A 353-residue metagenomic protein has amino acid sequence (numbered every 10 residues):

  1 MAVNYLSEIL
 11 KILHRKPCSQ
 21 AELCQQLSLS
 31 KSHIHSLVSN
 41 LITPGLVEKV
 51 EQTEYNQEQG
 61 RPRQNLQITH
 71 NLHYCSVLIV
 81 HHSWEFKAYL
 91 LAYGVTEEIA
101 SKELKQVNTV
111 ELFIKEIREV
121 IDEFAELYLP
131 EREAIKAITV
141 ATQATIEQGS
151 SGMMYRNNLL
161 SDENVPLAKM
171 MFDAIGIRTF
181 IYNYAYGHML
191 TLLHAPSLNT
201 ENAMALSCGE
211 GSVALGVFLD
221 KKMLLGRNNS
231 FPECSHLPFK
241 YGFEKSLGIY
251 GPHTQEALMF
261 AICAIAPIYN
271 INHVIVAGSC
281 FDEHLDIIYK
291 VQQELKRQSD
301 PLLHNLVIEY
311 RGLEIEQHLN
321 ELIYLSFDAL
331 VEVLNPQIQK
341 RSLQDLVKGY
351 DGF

Functional and structural regions predicted by a protein language model:
M1-V50, Y55-I99, T109-E126, P130 (+1 more regions): ATP-binding/phosphotransfer module of carbohydrate and carboxylate kinases, centering on a glycine-rich
L23, I99-T191, A195, D286-Q298: Glycine-rich phosphate-binding loop and adjoining helix at the ATP-binding site of ATP-dependent phosphoryl-transfer
L29, I135, L198-E201, I271: Short, high-confidence coil segments that cap the C-terminus of an alpha-helix and link into the following beta-strand
Q59-R61, E133, N199, C208: Short coil/turn motifs at beta-sheet boundaries
N65, Y74-I79, I135-T139, A203-S207 (+1 more regions): Short glycine-aspartate micro-motif
S101, M170-A266, Y350-F353: Glycine/GP-enriched mid-protein hinge/lid loop-to-helix segment characteristic of carbohydrate kinases
Q143-T145, G211-S212, C280: Short glycine-rich anion-binding loops that position phosphate/pyrophosphate groups of nucleotides and phosphorylated
